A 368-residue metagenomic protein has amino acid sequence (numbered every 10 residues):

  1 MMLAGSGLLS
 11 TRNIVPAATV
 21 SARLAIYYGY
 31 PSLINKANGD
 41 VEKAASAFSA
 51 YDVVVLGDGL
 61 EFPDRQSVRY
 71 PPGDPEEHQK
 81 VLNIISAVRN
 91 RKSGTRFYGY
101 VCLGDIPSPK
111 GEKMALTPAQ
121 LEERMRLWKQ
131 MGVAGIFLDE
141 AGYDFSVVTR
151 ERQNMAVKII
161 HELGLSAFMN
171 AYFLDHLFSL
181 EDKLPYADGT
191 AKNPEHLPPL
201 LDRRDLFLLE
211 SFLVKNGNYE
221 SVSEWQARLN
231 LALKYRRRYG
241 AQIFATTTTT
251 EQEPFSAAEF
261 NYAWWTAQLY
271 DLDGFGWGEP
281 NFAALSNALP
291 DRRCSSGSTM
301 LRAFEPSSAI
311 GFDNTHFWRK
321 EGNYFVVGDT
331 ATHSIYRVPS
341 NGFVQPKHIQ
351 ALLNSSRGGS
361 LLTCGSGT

Functional and structural regions predicted by a protein language model:
M1-L3: N-terminal export leaders
G5-G7, G99: Small side chains
G7-A17: Signal peptide processing junction and immediate N-terminal pro/mature segment of secreted/exported proteins
P16-T368: Glycan-processing catalytic domains of CAZymes
